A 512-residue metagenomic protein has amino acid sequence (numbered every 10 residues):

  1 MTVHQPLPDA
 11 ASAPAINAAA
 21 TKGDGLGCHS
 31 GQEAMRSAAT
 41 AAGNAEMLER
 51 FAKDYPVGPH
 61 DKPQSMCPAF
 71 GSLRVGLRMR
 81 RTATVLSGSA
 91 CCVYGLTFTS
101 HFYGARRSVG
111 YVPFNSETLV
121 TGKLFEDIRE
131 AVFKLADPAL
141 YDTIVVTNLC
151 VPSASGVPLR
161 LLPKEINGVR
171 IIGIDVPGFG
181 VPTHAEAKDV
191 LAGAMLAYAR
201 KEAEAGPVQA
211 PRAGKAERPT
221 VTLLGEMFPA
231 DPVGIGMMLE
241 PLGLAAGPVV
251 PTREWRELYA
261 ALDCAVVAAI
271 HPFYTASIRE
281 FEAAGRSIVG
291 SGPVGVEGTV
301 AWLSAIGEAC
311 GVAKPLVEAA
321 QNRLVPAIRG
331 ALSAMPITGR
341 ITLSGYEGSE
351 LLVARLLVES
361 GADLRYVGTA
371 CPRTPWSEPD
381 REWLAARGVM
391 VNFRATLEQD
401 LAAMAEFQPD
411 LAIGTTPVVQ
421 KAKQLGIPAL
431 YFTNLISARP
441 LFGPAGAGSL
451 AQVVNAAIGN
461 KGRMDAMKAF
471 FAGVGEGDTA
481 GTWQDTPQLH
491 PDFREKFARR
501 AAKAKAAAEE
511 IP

Functional and structural regions predicted by a protein language model:
M1-P512: An N-terminal assembly and electron-transfer interface module characteristic of large anaerobic redox and radical
